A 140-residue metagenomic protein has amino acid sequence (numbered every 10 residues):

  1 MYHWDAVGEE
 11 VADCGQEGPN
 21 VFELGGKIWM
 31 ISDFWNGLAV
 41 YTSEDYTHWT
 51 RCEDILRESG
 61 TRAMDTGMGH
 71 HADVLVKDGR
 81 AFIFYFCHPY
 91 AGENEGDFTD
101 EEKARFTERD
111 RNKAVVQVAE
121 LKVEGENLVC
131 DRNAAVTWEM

Functional and structural regions predicted by a protein language model:
M1-M140: Carbohydrate-active catalytic/glycan-binding domains of CAZyme proteins, especially the secreted or lumenal ectodomains
